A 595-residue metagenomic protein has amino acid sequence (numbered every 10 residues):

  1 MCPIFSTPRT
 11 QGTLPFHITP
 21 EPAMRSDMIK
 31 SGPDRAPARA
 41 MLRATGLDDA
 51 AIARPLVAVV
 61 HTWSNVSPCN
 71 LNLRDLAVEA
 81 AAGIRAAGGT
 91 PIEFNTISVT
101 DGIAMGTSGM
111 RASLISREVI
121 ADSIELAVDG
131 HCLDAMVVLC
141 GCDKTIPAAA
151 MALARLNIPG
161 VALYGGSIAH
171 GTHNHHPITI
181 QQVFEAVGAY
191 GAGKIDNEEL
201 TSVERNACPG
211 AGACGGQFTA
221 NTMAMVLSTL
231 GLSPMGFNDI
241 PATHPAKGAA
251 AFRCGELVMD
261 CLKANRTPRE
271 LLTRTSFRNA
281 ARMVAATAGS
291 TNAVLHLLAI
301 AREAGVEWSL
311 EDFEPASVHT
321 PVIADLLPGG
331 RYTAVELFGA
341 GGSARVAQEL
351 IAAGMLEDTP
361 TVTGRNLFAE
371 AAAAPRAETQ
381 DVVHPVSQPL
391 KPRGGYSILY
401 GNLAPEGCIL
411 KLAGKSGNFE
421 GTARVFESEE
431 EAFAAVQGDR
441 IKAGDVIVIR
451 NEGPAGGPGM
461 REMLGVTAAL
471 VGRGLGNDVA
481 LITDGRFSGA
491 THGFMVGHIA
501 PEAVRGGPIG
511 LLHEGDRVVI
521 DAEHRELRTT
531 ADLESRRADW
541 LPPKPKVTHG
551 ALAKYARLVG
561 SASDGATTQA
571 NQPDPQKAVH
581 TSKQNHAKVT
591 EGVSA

Functional and structural regions predicted by a protein language model:
E21-L71, L76-I97, G102-I103, S108-S113 (+4 more regions): Catalytic or ion-coupling anion/metal-binding cores of large enzyme and transporter domains
S113-D122: Glycine-rich, highly charged phosphate/nucleotide-binding loops
V128-A149, V161-Y164: A short, small-residue-rich loop immediately preceding and capping a beta-strand
